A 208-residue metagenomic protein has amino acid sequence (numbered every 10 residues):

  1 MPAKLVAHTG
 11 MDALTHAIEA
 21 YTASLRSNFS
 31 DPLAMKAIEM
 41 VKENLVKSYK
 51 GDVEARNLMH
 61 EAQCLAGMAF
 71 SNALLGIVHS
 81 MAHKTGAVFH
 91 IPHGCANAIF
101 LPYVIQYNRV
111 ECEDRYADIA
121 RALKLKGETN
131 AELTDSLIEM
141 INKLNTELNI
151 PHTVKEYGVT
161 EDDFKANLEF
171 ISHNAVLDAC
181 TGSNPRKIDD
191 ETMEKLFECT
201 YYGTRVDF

Functional and structural regions predicted by a protein language model:
M1-A73, E191: Carboxylate- and glycine-rich phosphate/diphosphate-binding segment that chelates Mg2+/Mn2+
A13, A17, M40, L65 (+6 more regions): A general alpha-helix detector
A17-S24, N44, S48, A66 (+6 more regions): Alpha-helix C-capping/helix-to-loop hinge sites
S24-L33, K47-L58, A73-V78, A131-T134 (+3 more regions): Flexible, glycine/charged-enriched surface loops at secondary-structure junctions
A34, R56-M59, Y116, T134 (+2 more regions): Hydrophobic packing residues in well-ordered alpha-helices of helical domains and bundles
A73-L137, N142: C-terminal catalytic subdomain
K126-F208: C-terminal charged capping/lid subdomain of soluble metabolic enzymes
